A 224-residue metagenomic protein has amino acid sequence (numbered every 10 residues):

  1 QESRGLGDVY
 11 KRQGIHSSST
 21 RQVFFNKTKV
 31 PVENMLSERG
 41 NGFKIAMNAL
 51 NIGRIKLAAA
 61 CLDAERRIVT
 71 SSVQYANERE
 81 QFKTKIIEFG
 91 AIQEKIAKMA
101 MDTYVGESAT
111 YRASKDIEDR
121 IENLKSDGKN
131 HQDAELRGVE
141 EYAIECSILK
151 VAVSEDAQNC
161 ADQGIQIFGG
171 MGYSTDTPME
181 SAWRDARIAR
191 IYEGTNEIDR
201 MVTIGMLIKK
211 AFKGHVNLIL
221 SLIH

Functional and structural regions predicted by a protein language model:
Q1-Y10, H224: Single conserved hydrophobic/aromatic residue that forms the stacking wall/gate of nucleotide- or nucleobase-binding
R12, S17-I223: Flavin-dependent oxidoreductase catalytic core characteristic of acyl-CoA dehydrogenase/oxidase-like enzymes
